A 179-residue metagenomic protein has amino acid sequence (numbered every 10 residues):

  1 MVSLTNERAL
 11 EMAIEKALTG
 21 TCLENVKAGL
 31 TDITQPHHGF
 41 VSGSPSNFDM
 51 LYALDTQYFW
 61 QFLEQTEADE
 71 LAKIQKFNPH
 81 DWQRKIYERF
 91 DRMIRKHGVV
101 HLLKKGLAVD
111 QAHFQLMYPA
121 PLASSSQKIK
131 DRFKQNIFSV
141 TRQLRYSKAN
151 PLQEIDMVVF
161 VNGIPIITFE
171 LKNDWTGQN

Functional and structural regions predicted by a protein language model:
M1-N179: An alpha-helical interface "stripe"
